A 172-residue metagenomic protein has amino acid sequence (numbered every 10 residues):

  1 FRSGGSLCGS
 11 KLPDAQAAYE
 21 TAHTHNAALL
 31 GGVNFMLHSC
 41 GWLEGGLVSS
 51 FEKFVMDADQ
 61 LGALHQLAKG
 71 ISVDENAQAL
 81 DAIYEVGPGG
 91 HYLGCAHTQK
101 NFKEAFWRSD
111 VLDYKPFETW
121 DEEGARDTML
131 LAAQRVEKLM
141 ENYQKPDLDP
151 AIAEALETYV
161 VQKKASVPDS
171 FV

Functional and structural regions predicted by a protein language model:
F1-Q60: Glycine-rich anion/phosphate-binding loop at the beta-strand->alpha-helix junction
E52-V172: Catalytic-core signal marking the mid-to-C-terminal active-site face
